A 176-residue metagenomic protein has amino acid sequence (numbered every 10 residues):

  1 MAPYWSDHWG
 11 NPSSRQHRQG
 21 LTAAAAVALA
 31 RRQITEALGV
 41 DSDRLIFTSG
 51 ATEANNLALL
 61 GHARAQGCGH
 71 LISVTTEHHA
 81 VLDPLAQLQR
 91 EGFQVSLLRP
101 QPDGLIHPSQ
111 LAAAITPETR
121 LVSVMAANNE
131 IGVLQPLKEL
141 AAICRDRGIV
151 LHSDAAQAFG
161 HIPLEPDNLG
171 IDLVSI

Functional and structural regions predicted by a protein language model:
M1-I176: Pyridoxal 5′-phosphate
